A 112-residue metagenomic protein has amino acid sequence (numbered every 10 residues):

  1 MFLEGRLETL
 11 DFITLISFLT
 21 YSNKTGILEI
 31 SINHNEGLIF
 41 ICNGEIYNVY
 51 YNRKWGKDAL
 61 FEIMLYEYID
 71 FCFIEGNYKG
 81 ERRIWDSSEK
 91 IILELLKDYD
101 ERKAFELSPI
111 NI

Functional and structural regions predicted by a protein language model:
M1-I112: Acidic, Ser/Thr/Pro-enriched low-complexity segments and adjacent helix/loop capping patches that create flexible
